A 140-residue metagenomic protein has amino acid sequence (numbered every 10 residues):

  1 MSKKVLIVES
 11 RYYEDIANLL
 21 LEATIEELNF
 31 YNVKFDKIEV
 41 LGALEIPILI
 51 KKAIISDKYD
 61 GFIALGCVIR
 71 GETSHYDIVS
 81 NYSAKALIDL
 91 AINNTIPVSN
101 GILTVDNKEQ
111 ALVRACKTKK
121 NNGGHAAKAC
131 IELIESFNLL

Functional and structural regions predicted by a protein language model:
S2-K37: Glycine-rich phosphate/diphosphate-binding loop of Rossmann-like nucleotide-binding domains
R11-Y12, C67-V68, L103-N107: Short, ordered loop/turn segments at secondary-structure junctions
E27-D57: Active-site rim loops that border cofactor/substrate pockets in soluble metabolic enzymes
K37, G61-L65, P97-L103: Short beta-strand segments at enzyme active-site cores
I48-L87: Glycine-rich phosphate-binding loop
D77-T104, V113: Short, acidic/small-residue loops that bind anionic groups at enzyme active sites
D106-N121: Phosphate-binding/catalytic loops
K119-L140: A charged, well-structured terminal subsegment
